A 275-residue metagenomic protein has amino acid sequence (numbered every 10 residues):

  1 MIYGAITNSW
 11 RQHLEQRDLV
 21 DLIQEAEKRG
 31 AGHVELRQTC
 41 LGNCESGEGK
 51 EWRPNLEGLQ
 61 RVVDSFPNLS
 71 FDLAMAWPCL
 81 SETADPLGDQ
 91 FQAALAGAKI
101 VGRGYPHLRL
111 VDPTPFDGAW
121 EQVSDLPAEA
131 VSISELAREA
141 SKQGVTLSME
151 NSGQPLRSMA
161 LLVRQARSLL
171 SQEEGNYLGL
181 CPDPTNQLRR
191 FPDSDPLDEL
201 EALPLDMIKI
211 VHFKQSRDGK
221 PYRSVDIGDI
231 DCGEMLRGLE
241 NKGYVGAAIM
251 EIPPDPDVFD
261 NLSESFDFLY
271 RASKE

Functional and structural regions predicted by a protein language model:
I2-A5, R11, Q16-R17, H33-V34 (+2 more regions): Acidic/histidine-rich catalytic cores of soluble enzymes
W10, I249-D260: A short, acidic, flexible beta-alpha connecting loop/helix-capping segment that sits on the rim of active
Q16, D21-E27, L56-L73, C79-P182 (+1 more regions): Active-site acidic/histidine proton-transfer and metal-coordination neighborhood in alpha/beta enzyme cores
A26, V34, A98, L147 (+3 more regions): Conserved, mostly hydrophobic/aromatic
A31, L36, N68, R103-Y105 (+2 more regions): A structural motif
E35, D72, H107-R109, S148 (+2 more regions): Conserved beta-strand positions in the central sheet of alpha/beta enzyme cores
E35-V63, T114-D117: Glycine-rich, proline-tolerant flexible connector loops at the mouths of alpha/beta enzymes
F259-E275: C-terminal helical cap(s) of enzyme catalytic domains, especially alpha/beta-barrels
